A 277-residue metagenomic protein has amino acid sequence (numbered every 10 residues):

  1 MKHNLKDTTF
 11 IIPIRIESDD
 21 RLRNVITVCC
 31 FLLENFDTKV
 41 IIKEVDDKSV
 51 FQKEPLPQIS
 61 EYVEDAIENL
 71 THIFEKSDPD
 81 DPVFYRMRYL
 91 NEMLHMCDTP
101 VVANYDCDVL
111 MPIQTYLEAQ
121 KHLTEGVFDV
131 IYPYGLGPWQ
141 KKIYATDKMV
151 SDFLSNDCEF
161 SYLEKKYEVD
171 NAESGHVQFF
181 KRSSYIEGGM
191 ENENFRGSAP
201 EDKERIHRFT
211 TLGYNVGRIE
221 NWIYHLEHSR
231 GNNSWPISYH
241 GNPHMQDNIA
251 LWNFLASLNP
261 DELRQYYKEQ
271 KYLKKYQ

Functional and structural regions predicted by a protein language model:
M1-C30: N-proximal low-complexity "stem/linker" segments adjacent to membrane-targeting elements
D7-I11, K39, E204: Cell-envelope/extracellular polymer assembly enzymes that use nucleotide-activated donors
D20-N24, A172, N194-Q277: C-terminal catalytic/acceptor-binding lobe
D37-V50, F74-S77: Short beta-strand/loop segment that forms part of the nucleotide-sugar
F51-M96: Active-site-proximal specificity loops/subdomain of glycosyltransferases
C97-P100, M190: Active-site acidic short loop of glycosyltransferases
P100-L110: Short beta-strand-to-loop acidic/aromatic patch adjacent to the donor-nucleotide binding site
P112-E193: Conserved catalytic core of nucleotide-sugar-dependent glycosyltransferases
